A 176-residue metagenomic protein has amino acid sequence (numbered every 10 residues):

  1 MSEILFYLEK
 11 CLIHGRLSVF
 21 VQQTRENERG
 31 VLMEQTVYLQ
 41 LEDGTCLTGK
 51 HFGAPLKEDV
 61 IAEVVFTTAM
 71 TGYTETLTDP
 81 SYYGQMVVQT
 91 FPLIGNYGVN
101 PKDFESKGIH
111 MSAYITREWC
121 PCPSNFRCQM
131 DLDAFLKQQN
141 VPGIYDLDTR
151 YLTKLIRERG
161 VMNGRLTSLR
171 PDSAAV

Functional and structural regions predicted by a protein language model:
Y7-L8, L12: Short hydrophobic targeting helices and cationic amphipathic motifs that mediate membrane/organellar targeting
I13-L32: Short, Lys/Arg-enriched N-terminal segments with co-localized hydrophobic residues within the first ~10-30 amino acids
M33-V176: RNA-binding accessory domains that recognize and position tRNA/RNA substrates
